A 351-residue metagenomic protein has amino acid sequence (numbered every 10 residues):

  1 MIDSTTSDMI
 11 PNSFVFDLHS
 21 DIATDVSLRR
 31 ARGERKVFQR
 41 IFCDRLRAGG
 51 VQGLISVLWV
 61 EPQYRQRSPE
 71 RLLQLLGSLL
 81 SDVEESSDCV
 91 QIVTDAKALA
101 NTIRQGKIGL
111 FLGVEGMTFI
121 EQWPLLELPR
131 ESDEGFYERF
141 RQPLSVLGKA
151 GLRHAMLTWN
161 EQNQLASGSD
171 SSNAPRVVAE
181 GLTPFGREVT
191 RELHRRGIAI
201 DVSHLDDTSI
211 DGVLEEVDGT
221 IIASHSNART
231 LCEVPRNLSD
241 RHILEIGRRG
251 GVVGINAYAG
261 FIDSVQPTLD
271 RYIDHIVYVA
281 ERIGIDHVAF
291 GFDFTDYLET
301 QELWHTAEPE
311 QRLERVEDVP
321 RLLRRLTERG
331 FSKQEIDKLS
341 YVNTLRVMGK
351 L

Functional and structural regions predicted by a protein language model:
M1-R176, R229, E233-L351: N-terminal hydrophobic targeting/anchoring segments and the immediately downstream early-domain regions of hydrolases
V178-L214, A223-H225: Loop-centered beta-sheet repeat module
R191, D218-G219, E245: Secondary-structure boundary/capping motif
I200, E216, I246-R248: Short gly/pro-enriched beta-turn/loop segments at secondary-structure junctions
L214-N227, A307-R312: A short alpha/beta connector and helix-capping loop motif
